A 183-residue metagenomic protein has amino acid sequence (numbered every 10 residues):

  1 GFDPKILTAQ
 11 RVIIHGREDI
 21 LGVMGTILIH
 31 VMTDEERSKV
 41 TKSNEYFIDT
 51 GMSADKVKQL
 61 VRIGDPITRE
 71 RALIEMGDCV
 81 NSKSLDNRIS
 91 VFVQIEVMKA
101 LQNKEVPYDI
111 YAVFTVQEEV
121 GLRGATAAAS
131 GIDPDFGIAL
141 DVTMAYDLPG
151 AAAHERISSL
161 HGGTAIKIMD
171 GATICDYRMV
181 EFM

Functional and structural regions predicted by a protein language model:
G1-M183: N-terminal hydrophobic/helix-forming segments and targeting peptides
